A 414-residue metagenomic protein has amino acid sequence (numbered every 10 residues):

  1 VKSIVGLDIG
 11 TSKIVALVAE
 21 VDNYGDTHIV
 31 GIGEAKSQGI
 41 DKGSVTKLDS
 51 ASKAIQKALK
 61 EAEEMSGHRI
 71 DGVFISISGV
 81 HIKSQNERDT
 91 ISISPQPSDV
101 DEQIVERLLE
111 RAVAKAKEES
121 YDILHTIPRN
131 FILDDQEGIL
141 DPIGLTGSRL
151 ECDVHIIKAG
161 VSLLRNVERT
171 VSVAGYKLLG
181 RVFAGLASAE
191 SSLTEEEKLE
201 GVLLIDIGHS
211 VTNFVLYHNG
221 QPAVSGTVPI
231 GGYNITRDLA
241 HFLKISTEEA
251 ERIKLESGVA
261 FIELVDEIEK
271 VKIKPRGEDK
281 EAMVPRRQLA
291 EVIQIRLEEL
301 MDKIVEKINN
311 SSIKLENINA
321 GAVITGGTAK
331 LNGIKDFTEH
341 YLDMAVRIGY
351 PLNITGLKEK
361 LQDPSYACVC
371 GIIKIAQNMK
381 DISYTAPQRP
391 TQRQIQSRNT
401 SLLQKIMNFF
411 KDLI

Functional and structural regions predicted by a protein language model:
V1-K13, L17-L204, Q221-A223, G232 (+4 more regions): Nucleotide/phosphate-binding catalytic cleft detector across ATP-hydrolyzing and phosphate-transferring enzymes
D8, D206, E299-D302, L331-Y341: Extended, folded domain segments that form the structural surfaces/walls around functional sites
K13, A159, V259-F261, E316-Y341: Glycine-rich phosphate-binding loops at beta-strand->alpha-helix junctions
H28-I29, I207-V211, V215, E339-P351: Acidic-glycine-rich active-site phosphate/pyrophosphate-binding loop
D101-Q103, Y341-V369: Conserved phosphate-binding/catalytic loops in two-lobed NTP-binding clefts
E200-F242: Glycine-rich phosphate-binding loop of actin/hexokinase-like ATP-binding domains
H241-I245, H340, M344-R347, I375-N378 (+1 more regions): Short, well-ordered loop/turn and helix-capping segments at boundaries between secondary-structure elements and domains
I304, I324, I372: Hydrophobic, well-ordered secondary-structure elements that form the walls of internal hydrophobic environments
